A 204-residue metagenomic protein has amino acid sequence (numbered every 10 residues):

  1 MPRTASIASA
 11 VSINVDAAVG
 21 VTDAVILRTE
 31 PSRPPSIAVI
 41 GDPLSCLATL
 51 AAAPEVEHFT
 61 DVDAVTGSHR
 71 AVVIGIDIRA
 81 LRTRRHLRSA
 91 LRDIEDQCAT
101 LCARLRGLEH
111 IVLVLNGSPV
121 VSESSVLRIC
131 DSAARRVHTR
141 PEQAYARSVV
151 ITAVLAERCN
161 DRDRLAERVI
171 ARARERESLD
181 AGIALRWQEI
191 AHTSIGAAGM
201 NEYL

Functional and structural regions predicted by a protein language model:
T4-S6: Extended, prion-like low-complexity intrinsically disordered regions
N14-A156: Rossmann-like short-chain dehydrogenase/reductase
A146-R147, A153-L204: C-terminal helical subdomain
